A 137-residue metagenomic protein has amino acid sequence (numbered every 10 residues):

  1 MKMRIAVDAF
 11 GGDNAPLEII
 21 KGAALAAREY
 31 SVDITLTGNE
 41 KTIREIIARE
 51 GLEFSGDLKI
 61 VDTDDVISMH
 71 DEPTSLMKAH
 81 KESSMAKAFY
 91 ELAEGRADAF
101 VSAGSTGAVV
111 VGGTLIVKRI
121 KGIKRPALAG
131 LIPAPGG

Functional and structural regions predicted by a protein language model:
M1-L36, E40-S75, K81, Y90 (+2 more regions): Anion-binding alpha/beta catalytic cores of soluble intermediary-metabolism enzymes, centered on
M85-G95: Ordered, amphipathic secondary-structure segments that act as subunit-interaction surfaces in large macromolecular
